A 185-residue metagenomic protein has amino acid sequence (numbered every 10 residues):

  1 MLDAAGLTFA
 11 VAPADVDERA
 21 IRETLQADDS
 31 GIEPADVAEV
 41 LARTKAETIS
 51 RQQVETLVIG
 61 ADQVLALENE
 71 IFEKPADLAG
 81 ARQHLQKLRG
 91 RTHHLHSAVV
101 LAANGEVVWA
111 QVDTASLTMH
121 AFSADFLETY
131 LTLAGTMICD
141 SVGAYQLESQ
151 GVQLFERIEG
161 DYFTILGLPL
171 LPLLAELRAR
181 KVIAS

Functional and structural regions predicted by a protein language model:
M1-L57, D125, T132, L171-L174 (+1 more regions): N-terminal polybasic phosphate/anion-binding patch
M1-L7, A81, R91, T114-S185: GST superfamily/GST-like fold recognition
T8-I21, V100-E106, D140-V152: Mobile beta-alpha loop/short-helix "lid" or hinge segments that flank ligand
T56-L57, H93-H94, A98-V100, M137 (+1 more regions): Structural motif
G60: Generic enzyme active-site microenvironment
Q63-H93, M119: Active-site-adjacent loop/tail segments of enzyme domains
A66, V100-A103, H120, R157: Short beta-strand-to-turn element immediately C-terminal to the catalytic PLP-Schiff-base lysine in fold type I
R82-Q86, S97-A115: Anionic-ligand binding region
